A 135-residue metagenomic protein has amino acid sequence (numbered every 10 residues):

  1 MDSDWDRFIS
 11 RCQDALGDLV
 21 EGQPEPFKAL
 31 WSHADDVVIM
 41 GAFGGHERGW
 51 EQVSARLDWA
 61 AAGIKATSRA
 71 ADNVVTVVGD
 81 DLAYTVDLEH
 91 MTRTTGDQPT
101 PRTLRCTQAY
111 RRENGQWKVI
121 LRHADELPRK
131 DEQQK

Functional and structural regions predicted by a protein language model:
D2-D6, D18, P24-G79: A solvent-exposed, acidic/Ser-Thr-rich amphipathic alpha-helical stretch
I9, Q13-G17: Amphipathic alpha-helical repeat scaffolds
L57, A70-T76, L88-M91, R105-R111 (+1 more regions): Hydrophobic/aromatic beta-strand elements that line small-molecule binding cavities or substrate pockets in beta-rich
G63-I64, T92-T100: Short, cysteine-centered beta-strand-loop-beta hairpins and adjacent loop/turn segments enriched in charged/polar
T67-S68, D81, T85, P101-L104: Residue-level preference for beta-strand/loop junctions
T76-A83, Y110-Q116: A short, structured loop/turn motif at beta-sheet edges
P101-Q134: Short beta-strand edge/turn micro-motifs at domain boundaries
